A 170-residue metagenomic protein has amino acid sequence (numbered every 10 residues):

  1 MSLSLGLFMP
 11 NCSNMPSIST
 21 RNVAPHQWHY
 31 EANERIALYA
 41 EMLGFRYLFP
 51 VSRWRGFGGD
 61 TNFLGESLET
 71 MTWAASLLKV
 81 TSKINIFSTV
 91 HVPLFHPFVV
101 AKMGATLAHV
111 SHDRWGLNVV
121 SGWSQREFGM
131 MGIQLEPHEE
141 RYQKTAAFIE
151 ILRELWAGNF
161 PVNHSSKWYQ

Functional and structural regions predicted by a protein language model:
M1-V80: N-terminal beta1-alpha1-beta2 module of alpha/beta enzyme domains
L3-L7, L48-P50, N85-V90, D113-V119: Hydrophobic faces of well-ordered beta-strands that scaffold small-molecule active sites in alpha/beta enzyme cores
P10-C12, R53, H91-P93, V120-G122: Active-site beta-loop-alpha junctions enriched in small/polar residues
M15, F57-G58, L94-H96, Q125-E127: Generic structural signal for helix capping and beta-alpha/helix-loop junctions
S17-E31, T89-F98, Q134-E139: Active-site mouth loops of central-metabolism enzymes
L38-F45, S82-T89, S121-E127, I151-A157: Low-complexity, flexible helical/coil segments
E41-M42, A74-S82, G104, A108-W115: Acidic (Asp/Glu)-rich catalytic clusters
H96-Q170: Internal, glycine-rich beta/alpha segment that forms the wall or movable "lid" of small-molecule/cofactor binding
